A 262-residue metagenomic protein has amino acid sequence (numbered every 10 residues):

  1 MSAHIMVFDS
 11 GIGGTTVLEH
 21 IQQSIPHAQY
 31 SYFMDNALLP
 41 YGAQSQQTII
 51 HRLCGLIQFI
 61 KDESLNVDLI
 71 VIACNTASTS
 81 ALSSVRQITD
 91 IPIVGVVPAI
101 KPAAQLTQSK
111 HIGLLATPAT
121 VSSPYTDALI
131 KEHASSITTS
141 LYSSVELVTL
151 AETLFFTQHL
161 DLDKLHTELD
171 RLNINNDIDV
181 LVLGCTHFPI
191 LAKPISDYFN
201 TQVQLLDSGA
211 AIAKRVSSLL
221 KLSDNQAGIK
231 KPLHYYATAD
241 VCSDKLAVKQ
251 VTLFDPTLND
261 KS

Functional and structural regions predicted by a protein language model:
M1-S262: Non-catalytic structural scaffold of enzyme domains
